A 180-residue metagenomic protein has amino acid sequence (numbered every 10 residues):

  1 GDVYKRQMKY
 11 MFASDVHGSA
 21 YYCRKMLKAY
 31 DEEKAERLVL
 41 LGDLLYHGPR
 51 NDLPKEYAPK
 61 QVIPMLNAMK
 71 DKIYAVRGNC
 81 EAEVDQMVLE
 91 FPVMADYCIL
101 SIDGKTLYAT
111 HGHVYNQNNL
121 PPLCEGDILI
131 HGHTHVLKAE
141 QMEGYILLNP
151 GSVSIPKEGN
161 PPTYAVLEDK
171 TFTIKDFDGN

Functional and structural regions predicted by a protein language model:
G1-Y4: Short, small-residue-biased leader/transition segments that mark boundaries at the very start of proteins
K9-H17, K105-H113, I146-G151, I174: Active-site-proximal beta-strand elements of phosphoester/diester hydrolases
K9-I102: Core catalytic region of metal-dependent phosphoesterases/phosphodiesterases, especially metallo-beta-lactamase-like
H17-Y21, Y46-G48, N79-Q86, V114-L120 (+2 more regions): Active-site environment of divalent metal-dependent phosphoester hydrolases
V39, Y74-V76, I128-I130, I146-L148 (+1 more regions): Hydrophobic/aromatic beta-strand patches that form the interior of the parallel beta-sheet core in alpha/beta enzyme
E90-K138: Internal catalytic-core helix/loop-beta-alpha segment that presents or stabilizes conserved functional determinants
I99-D103, Q141-E143, L147-N180: Binuclear metal-dependent phosphoesterase catalytic core
